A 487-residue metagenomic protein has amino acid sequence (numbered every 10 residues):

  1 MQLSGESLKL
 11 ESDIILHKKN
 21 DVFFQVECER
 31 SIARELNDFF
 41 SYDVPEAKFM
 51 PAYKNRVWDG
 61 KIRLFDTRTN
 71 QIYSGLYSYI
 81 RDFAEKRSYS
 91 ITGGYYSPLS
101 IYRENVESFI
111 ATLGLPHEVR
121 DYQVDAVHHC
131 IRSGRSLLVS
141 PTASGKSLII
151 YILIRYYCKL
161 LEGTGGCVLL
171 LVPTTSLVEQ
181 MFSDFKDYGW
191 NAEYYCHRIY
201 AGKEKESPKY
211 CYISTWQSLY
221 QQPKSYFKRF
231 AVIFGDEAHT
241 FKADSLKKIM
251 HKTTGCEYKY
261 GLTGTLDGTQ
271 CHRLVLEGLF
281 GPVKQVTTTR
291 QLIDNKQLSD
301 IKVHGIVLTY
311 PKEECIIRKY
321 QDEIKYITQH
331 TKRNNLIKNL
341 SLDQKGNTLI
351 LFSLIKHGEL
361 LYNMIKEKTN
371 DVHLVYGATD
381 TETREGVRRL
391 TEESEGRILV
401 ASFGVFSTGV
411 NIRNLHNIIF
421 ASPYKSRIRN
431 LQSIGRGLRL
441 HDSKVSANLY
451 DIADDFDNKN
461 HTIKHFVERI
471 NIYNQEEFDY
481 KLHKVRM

Functional and structural regions predicted by a protein language model:
L64, G94-V139: Conserved pre-motif I regulatory segment
R132-Y157: Walker A/P-loop
G165-Y220, V372: Conserved nucleic-acid-binding Ia/Ib motif block in the N-terminal RecA-like helicase ATPase lobe
E179, Y195-P208, E359-L360, N370-S407: Conserved helicase ATPase core of P-loop NTP-dependent helicases/translocases
A201-V232, A243-K248, V405: Conserved helix/coil segment N-terminal to the catalytic DExD/H
V232, H239-K302, Y473: Post-DEXD/H (motif II) to motif III coupling segment of the RecA-like Helicase ATP-binding lobe
C315-S353, H357-M364: Conserved interdomain hinge at the start of the Helicase C-terminal
G377-Q475: Conserved RecA-like P-loop NTPase helicase motor core
